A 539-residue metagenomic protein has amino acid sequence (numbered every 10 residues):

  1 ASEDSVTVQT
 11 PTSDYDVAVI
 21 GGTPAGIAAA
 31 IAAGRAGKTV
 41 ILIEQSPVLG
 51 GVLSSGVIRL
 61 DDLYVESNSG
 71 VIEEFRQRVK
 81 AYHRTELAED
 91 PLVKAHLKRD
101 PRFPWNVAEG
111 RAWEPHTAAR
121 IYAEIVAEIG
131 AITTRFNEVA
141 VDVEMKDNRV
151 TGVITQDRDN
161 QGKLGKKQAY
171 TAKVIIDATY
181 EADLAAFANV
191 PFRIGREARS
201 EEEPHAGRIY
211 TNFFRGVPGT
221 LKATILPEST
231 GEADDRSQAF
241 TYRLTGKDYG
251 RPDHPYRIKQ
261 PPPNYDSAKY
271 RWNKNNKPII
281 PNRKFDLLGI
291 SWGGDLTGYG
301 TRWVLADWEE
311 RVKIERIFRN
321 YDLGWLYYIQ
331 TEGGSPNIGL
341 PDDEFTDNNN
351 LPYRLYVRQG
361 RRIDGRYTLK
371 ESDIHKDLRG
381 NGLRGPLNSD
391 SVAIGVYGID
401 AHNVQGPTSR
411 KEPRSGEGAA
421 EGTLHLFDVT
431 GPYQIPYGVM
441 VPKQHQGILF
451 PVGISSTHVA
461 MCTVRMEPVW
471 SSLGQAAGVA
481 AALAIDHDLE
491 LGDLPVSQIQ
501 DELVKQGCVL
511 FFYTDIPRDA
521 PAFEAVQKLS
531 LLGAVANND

Functional and structural regions predicted by a protein language model:
S2-D14: A short, basic/flexible loop-to-alpha-helix module at the beginning of a structural domain
P11-T23: Beta1/beta-strand and adjacent pyrophosphate-binding region of the FAD-binding site in flavoprotein oxidoreductases
A18, D61-V65, W105-A112, T171 (+4 more regions): Second-shell loop/turn segments in exported
G26: N-terminal Rossmann-fold NAD(P) dinucleotide-binding loop
A32, K38-T39, E44-E138, D142 (+4 more regions): Conserved N-terminal/central alpha/beta ligand/cofactor-binding core
A119, N137-A140, G152, D157-V174 (+1 more regions): Flavin (FAD/FMN)-binding glycine-rich loop and adjacent Rossmann-like elements that form
I499-D539: N-terminal propeptides
